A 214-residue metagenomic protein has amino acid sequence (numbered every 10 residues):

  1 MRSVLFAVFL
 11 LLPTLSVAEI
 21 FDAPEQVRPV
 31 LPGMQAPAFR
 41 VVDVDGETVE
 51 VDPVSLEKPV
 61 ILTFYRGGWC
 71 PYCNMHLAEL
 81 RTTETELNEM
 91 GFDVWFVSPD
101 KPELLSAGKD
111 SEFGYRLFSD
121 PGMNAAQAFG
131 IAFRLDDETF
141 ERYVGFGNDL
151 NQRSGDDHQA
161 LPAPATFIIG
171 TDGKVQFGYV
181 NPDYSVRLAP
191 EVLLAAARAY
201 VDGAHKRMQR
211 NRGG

Functional and structural regions predicted by a protein language model:
M1-V4, F146: Positively charged n-region of N-terminal signal peptides that target proteins for export
P13-L15: N-terminal signal peptide c-region/cleavage motif recognized by signal peptidases
I20-D52: N-terminal "domain-start" segment that seeds a small globular fold
D52-A78: Short active-site neighborhood of thiol/selenol oxidoreductases, capturing the structured segment around
M75-G130: Structural microenvironment flanking redox-active thiols in thiol-disulfide oxidoreductases
D120-S185: Thiol/selenol-based redox catalytic cores and closely related redox-interacting motifs
Y184-A199: A short, polar/charged loop-to-alpha-helix boundary motif
A204-G214: Cysteine/selenocysteine-centered motifs that mediate thiol-based redox chemistry or coordinate metal-sulfur cofactors
